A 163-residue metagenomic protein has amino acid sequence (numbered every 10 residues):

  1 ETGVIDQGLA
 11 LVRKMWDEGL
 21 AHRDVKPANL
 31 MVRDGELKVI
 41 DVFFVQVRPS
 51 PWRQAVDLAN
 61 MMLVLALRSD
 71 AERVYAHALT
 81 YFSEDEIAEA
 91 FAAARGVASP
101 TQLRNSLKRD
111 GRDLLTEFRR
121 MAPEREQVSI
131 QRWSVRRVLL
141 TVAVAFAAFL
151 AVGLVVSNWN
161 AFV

Functional and structural regions predicted by a protein language model:
E1-M15: ATP-binding pocket architecture of kinase catalytic cores
V4-G8, H22, D57: Hydrophobic alpha-helical membrane-association signature
D17, F162-V163: Conserved ATP-binding subdomain of kinase catalytic cores across diverse folds
D17-P27: Catalytic-loop of the protein kinase fold
P27-L30, V163: Acidic, polar-rich N-terminal leader regions of halophilic archaeal proteins
N29-D41: Conserved protein kinase catalytic/activation segment
V42-R104: C-lobe/activation-segment region of protein kinase-like
A90, G96-F162: Regulatory N- and C-terminal appendages and interdomain linkers associated with kinase/kinase-like NTP transferase
